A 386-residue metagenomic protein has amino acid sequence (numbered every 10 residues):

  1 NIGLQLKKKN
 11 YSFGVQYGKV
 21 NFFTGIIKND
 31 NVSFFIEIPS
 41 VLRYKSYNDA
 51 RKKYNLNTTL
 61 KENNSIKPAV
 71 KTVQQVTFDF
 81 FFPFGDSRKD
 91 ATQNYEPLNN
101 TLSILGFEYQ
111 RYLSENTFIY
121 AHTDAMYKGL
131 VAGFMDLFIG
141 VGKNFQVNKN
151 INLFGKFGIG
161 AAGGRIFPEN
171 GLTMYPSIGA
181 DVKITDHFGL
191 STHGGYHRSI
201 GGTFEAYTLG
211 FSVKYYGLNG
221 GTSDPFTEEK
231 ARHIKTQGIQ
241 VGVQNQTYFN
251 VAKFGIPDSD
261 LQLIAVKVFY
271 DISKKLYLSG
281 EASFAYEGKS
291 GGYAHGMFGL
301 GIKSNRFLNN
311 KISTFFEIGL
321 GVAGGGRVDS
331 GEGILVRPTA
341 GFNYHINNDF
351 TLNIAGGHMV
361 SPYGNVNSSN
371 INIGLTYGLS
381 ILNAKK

Functional and structural regions predicted by a protein language model:
N1-Q5, F154-Y175, G179, S290 (+1 more regions): Outer membrane beta-barrel transmembrane domains
I2, K28-V32, N99-L105, V131-L137 (+6 more regions): Residues that define the transmembrane beta-barrel architecture of outer-membrane proteins
I2-K8, Y17, F34-S40, F78-F80 (+13 more regions): Residues on the lipid-exposed face of transmembrane beta-strands in outer-membrane beta-barrel proteins
L6-V15, S40-Y47, E115-A121, N148-L153 (+6 more regions): Repeated loop/turn-to-beta-strand initiation elements of outer-membrane beta-barrel proteins
K8-N10, Y17-F23, I38-S40, F80-D86 (+11 more regions): Transmembrane beta-strands of outer-membrane beta-barrel pores
Y11-V15, F34, Q74-F78, I119-A121 (+10 more regions): Transmembrane beta-strands of outer-membrane beta-barrel proteins
P39, K52-Q110, T208-F269, G374-K386: Short glycine/proline- and aromatic-enriched beta-strand/turn motifs that initiate or cap beta-hairpins
T92-I139, N144, K253-F307: Glycine- and aromatic-enriched membrane insertion/assembly motifs of diderm outer-membrane and organelle channel
